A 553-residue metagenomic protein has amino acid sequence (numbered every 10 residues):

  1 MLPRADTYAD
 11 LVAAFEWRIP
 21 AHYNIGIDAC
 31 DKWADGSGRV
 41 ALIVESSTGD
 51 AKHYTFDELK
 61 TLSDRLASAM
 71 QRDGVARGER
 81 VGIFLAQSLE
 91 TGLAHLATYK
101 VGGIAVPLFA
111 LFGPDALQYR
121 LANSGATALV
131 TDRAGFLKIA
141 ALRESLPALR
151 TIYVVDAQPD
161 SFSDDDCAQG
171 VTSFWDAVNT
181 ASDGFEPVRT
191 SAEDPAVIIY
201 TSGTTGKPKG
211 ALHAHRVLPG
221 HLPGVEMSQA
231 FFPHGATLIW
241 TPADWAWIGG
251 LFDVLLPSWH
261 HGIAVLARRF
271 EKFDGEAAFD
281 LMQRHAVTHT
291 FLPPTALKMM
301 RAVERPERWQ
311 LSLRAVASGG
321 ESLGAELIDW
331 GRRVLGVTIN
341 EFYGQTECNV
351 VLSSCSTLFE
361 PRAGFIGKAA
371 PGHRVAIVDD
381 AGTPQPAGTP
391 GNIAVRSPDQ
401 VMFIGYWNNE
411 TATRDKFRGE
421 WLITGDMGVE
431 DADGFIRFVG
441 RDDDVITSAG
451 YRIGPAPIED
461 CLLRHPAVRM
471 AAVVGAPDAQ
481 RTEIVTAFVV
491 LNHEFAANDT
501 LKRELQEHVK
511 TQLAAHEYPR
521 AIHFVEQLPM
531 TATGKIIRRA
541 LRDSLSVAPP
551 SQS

Functional and structural regions predicted by a protein language model:
G38-V40, Y153-V154, P159, Q169-Y200 (+2 more regions): Conserved pre-ATP/AMP-binding loop-to-beta segment of ANL
K52-D57, A196-G220: Conserved AMP-binding A3 loop
S63-R65, N179-T180, A211-F232, L297-R301: Conserved structural elements of the adenylate-forming
R72, L96, K100-D176, A286 (+1 more regions): Structural core segment of the AMP-binding/adenylate-forming
F112, A116-Y119, T127-R133, T290 (+6 more regions): AMP-binding/adenylate-forming catalytic core of the ANL superfamily
V155, T511-K535: AMP-binding/adenylate-forming catalytic domain of the ANL superfamily
P219-T241, A246-T288, V303: Conserved AMP-binding/adenylation subdomain of ANL enzymes
H260, V287-L292, R301-P361, R374 (+1 more regions): Gly/Ser/Thr-rich phosphate-binding loop
